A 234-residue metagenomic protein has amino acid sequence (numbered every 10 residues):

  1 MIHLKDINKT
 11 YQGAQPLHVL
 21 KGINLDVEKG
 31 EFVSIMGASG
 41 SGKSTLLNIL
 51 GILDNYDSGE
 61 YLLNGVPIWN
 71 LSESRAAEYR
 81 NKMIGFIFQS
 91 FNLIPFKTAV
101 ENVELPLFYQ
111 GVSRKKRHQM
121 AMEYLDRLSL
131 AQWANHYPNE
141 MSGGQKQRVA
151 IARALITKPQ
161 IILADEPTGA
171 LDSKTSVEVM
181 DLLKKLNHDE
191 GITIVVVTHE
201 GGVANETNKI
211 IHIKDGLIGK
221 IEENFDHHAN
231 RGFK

Functional and structural regions predicted by a protein language model:
M1, T10, N230-K234: A signal for specific C-terminal beta-sheet/loop modules enriched in small/flexible residues with GP/PG/PP motifs
I2-I213, I218: ABC family nucleotide-binding domain
K209, L217-K234: Conserved beta-strand-loop-alpha-helix hinge in the C-terminal portion of ABC ATPase nucleotide-binding domains
